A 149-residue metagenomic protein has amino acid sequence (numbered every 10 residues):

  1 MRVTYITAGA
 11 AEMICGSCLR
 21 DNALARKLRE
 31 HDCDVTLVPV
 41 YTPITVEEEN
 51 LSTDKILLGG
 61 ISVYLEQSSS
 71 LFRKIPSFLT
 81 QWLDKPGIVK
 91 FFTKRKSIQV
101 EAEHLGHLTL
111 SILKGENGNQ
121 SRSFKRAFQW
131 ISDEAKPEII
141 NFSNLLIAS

Functional and structural regions predicted by a protein language model:
M1-T4: Extreme N-terminal starter segment of soluble prokaryotic enzymes
A8-R20, T45, F142: A short, glycine/small-residue-rich beta-strand->loop->alpha-helix junction that serves as a flexible
S17-D21, A25, A148: Short, highly selective alpha-helical patches that border small-molecule cofactor pockets in redox/cofactor-processing
A23-C33: A short, Lys/Arg-enriched amphipathic alpha-helix followed by its capping loop at the start of a domain
T36-R122: A conserved catalytic-core segment of Leloir-type glycosyltransferases
S123-I131: A short, well-structured juxtamembrane/interface segment
K136-P137: Proline-aspartate-enriched helix->loop->beta-strand connector
S143-I147: Short His-centered aromatic/hydrophobic patch
